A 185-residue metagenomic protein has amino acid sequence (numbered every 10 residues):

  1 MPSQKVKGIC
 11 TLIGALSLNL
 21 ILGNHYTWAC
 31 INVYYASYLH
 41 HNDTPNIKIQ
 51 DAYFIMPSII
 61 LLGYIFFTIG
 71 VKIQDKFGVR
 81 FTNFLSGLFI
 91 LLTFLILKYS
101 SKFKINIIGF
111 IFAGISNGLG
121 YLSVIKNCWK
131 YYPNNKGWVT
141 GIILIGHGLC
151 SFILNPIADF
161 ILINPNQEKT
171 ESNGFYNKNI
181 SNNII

Functional and structural regions predicted by a protein language model:
K7-C30, I111-F112: Pair of pore-lining "gating" transmembrane helices in MFS-fold secondary transporters
K7-G8, T27-I65: Extracellular/periplasmic helix-loop-helix junction of adjacent transmembrane segments in MFS-like secondary
G23-Y26, G114-L122, G148, F152: Small-residue-rich segments within alpha-helical transmembrane domains of MFS-like 12-TM solute carriers
Y35, N117-T140: Intracellular juxtamembrane helix-capping segments at the cytosolic ends of symmetry-related transmembrane helices
F54-L61, I111, G141-L149: Transmembrane alpha-helical cores of Major Facilitator Superfamily
I65-F103: Conserved MFS/SLC helix-loop-helix module at the cytosolic interface between two early adjacent transmembrane helices
T68-I69, S123, T140-F175: A gly/Pro-rich, aromatic-decorated transmembrane alpha-helix motif that marks the paired, flexible gating helices
T93, K104-G120: Hydrophobic core of transmembrane alpha-helices in multi-pass small-molecule transporters, especially MFS/SLC-type
